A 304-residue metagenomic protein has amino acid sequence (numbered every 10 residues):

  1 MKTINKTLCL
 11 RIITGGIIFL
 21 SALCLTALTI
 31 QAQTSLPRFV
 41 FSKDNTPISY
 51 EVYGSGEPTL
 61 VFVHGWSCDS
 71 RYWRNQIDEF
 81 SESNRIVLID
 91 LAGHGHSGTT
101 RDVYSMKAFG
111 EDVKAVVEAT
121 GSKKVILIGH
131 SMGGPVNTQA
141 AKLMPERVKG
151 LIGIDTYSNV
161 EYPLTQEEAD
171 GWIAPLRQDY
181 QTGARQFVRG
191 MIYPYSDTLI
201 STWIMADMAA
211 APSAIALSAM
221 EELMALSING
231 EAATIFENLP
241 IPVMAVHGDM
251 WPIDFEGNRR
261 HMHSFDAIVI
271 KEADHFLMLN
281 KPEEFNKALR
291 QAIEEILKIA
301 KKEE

Functional and structural regions predicted by a protein language model:
K2-V61, S83-N84, K123, A210 (+1 more regions): Alpha/beta-hydrolase fold catalytic core
T46, L88-I128, M132: Active-site loop/oxyanion-hole signature of alpha/beta-hydrolase fold enzymes
T46, V52-H96: Conserved HGGG/HGGXW glycine-rich cap/lid loop of the alpha/beta-hydrolase fold
Y72-W73, S97-D102, P163-L164: Conserved catalytic-core motifs of eukaryotic protein kinase domains, centered on the activation segment
K123-Y162: Conserved hydrolase catalytic core segment
E161-T165, Q178-F236: Conserved alpha/beta-hydrolase catalytic His-Asp/Glu region
S213-V269: Conserved serine/cysteine hydrolase catalytic core
A273-P282, N286: Catalytic histidine-centered segment of alpha/beta-hydrolase-like enzymes
